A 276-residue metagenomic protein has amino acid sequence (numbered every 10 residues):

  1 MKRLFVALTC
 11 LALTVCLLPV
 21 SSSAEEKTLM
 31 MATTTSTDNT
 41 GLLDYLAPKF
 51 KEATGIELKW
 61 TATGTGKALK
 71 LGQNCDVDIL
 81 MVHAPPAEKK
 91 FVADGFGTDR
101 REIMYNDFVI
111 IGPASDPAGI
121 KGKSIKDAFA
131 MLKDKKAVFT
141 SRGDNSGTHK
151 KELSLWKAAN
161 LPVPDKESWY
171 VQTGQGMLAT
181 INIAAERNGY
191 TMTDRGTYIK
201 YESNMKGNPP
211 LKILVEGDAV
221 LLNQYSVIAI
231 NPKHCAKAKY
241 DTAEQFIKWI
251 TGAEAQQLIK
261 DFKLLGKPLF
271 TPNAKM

Functional and structural regions predicted by a protein language model:
M1-L4: Positively charged n-region of N-terminal signal peptides that target proteins for export
A7-C16: Bacterial N-terminal signal peptides
L18-A24: Sec/Tat signal peptide C-region and signal peptidase I cleavage site
E25-E57, G66, K70-L71, D76 (+3 more regions): Exported/periplasmic ABC-transporter solute-binding proteins
I79-Y105: Acidic, polar ligand-binding/catalytic clefts
I110: Serine endopeptidase catalytic core focused on the charge-relay Asp
